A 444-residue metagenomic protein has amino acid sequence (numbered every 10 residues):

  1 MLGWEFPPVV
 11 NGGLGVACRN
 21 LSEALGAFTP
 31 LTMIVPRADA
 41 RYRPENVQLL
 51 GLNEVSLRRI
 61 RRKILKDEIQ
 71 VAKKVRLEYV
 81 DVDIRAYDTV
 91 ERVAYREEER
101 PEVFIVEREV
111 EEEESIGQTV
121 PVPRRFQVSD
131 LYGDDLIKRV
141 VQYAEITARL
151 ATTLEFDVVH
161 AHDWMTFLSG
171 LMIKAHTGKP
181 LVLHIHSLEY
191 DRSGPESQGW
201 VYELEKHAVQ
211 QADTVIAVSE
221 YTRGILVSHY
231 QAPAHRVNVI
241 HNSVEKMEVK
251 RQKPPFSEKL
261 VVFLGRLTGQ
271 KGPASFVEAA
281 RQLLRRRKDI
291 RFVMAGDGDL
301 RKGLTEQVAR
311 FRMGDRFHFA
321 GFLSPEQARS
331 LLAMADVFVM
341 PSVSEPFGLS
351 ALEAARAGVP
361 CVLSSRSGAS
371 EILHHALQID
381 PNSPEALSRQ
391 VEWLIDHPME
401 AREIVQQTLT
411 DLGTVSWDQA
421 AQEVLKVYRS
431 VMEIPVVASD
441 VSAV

Functional and structural regions predicted by a protein language model:
T32-A151: A conserved catalytic-core segment of Leloir-type glycosyltransferases
I216, P255-A280, V293: Conserved donor-binding/catalytic core segment of Leloir-type glycosyltransferases
Y221, S243: Carbohydrate-associated surface elements
G303-L323: Nucleotide-activated donor-binding/catalytic signature segment of Leloir-type glycosyltransferases, i.e., the conserved
F322-L323, S330-A335: Short alpha-helical donor nucleotide-sugar binding micro-motif in glycosyltransferases
V343: Aromatic "clamp/platform" in nucleotide-sugar-dependent glycosyltransferases that forms part of the donor/acceptor
P360-L363: Short hydrophobic beta-strand element within catalytic cores of glycosyltransferases and related nucleotide-activated
A376-P384, W393-P398: Conserved acidic donor-binding segment of nucleotide-sugar-dependent glycosyltransferases
